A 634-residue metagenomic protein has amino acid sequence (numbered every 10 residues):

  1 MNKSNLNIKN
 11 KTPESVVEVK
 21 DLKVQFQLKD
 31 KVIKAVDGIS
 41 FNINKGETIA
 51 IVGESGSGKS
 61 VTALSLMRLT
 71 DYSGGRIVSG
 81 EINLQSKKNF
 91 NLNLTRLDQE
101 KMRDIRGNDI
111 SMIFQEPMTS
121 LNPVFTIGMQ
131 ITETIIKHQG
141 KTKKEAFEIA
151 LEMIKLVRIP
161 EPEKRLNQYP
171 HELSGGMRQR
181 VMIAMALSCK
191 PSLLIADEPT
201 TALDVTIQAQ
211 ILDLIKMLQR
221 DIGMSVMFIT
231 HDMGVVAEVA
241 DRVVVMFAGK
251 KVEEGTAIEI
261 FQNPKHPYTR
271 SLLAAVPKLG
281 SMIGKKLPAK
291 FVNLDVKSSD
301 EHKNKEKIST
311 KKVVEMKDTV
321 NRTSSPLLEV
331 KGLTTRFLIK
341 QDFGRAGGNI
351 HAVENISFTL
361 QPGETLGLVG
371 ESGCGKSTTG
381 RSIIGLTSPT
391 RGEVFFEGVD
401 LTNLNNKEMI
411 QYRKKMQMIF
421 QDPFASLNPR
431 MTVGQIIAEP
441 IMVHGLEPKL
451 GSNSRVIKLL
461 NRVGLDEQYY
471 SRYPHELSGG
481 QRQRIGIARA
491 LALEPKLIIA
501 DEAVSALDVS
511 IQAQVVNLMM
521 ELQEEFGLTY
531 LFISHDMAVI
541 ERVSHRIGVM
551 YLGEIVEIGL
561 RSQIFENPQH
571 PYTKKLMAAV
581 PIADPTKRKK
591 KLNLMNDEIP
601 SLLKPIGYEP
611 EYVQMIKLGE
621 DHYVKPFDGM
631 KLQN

Functional and structural regions predicted by a protein language model:
M67, I384: Helix-to-loop junction immediately C-terminal to a conserved catalytic motif
I77-L92, G392-D400: Conserved ABC transporter NBD signature motif
Q85, E145-K164, V399-D400, G451-Q468 (+1 more regions): Conserved ABC ATPase "signature" region
F90-N91, E163, A257-L328, K340-G344 (+1 more regions): Charged, flexible cofactor/metal-binding loops and thiol motifs
Q168-L173, M177, Y473-L477, Q481: Conserved ABC ATPase signature
S188-S192, A492-K496, Q512: A short, proline-enriched helix->beta-strand linker immediately N-terminal to the Walker B motif in ABC-type P-loop
